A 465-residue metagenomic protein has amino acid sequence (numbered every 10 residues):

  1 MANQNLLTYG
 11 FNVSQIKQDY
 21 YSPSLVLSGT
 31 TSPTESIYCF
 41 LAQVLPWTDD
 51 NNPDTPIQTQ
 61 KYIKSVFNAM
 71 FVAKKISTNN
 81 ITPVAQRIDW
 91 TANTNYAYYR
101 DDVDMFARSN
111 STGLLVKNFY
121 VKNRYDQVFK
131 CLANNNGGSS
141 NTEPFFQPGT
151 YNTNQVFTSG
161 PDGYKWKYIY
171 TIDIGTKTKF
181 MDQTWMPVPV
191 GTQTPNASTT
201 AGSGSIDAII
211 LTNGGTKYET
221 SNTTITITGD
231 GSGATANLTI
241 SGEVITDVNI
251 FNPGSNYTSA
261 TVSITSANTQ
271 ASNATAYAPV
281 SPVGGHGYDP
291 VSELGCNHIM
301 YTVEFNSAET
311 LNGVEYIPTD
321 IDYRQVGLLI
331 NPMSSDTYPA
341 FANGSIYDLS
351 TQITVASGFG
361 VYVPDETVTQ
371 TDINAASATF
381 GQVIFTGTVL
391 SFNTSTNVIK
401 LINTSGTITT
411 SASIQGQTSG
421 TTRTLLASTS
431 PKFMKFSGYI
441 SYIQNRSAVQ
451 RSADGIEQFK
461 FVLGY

Functional and structural regions predicted by a protein language model:
M1-S139, Q147-G191, E315-Q352, F359-V361 (+4 more regions): Extended assembly-interface regions of large multimeric machines
G137-V156, T246-N249, T394-N403: Short, solvent-exposed secondary-structure boundary/capping segments
D162-Y465: Conserved, function-critical positions that sit in or immediately flank catalytic and ligand-binding motifs
